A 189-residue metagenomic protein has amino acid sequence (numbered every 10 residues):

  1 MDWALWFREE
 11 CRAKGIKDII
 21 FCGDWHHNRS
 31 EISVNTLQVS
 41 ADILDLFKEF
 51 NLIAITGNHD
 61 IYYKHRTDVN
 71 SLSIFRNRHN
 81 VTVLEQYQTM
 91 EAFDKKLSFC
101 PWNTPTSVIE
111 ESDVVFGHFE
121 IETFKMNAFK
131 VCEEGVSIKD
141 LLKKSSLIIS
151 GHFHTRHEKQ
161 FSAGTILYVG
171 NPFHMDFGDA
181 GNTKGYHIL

Functional and structural regions predicted by a protein language model:
M1-T89, L141-S145: Core catalytic region of metal-dependent phosphoesterases/phosphodiesterases, especially metallo-beta-lactamase-like
C11-I16, I109-E110, I188: Glycine-rich phosphate-binding loop signature in dinucleotide/nucleotide-binding domains
I16, F50, D94, E110-S112 (+2 more regions): Short, well-ordered alpha-helix to beta-strand connector turns
I19, L52-A54, L97, D113 (+2 more regions): Hydrophobic/aromatic residues located in beta-strands of well-ordered beta-sheets within soluble catalytic
F21, N28, S98-C100, V115-G117 (+1 more regions): Redox-cofactor binding/interface segments in oxidoreductases and associated redox assembly factors
H27-S30, I53-R66, M90-E91, P105-T106 (+3 more regions): Active-site environment of divalent metal-dependent phosphoester hydrolases
S40, D60-D140, T165, V169-P172: Conserved catalytic scaffold of divalent metal-dependent phosphoesterases
N127-L189: Conserved beta-sheet core of the metallophosphoesterase superfamily
